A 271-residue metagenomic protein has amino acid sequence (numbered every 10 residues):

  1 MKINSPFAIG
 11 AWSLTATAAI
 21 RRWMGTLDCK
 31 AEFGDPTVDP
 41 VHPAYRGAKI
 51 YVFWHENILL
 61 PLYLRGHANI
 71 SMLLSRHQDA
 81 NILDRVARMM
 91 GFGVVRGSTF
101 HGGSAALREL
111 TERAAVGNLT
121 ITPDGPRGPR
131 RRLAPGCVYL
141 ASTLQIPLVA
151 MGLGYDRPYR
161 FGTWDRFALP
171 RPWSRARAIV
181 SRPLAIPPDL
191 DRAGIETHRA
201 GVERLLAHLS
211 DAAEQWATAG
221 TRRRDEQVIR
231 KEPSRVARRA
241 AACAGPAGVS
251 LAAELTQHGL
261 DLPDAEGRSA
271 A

Functional and structural regions predicted by a protein language model:
M1-H67, D84, E203-L262, R268: Membrane-anchoring hydrophobic helices of lipid-metabolizing enzymes
A48-H101, R160: Catalytic core of membrane glycerolipid acyltransferases/transacylases, capturing the structured, soluble-facing
V52, L73, I121-D124, V149-G152: Short, conserved beta-strand edge motifs with alternating hydrophobic and charged residues
D79-N81, G103, G128-R130, M151 (+1 more regions): Short gly/pro/ser/thr-enriched loop/turn and capping motifs at secondary-structure boundaries
N81-L83, S104-E112: Short, charged beta->alpha transition segments
G97, E109-L144: Catalytic-site beta-strand/loop segments enriched in glycine and acidic/polar residues
L133-R192: A cross-family acyltransferase "interaction/gating" segment
P183, L190-E214: C-terminal functional extensions of proteins
